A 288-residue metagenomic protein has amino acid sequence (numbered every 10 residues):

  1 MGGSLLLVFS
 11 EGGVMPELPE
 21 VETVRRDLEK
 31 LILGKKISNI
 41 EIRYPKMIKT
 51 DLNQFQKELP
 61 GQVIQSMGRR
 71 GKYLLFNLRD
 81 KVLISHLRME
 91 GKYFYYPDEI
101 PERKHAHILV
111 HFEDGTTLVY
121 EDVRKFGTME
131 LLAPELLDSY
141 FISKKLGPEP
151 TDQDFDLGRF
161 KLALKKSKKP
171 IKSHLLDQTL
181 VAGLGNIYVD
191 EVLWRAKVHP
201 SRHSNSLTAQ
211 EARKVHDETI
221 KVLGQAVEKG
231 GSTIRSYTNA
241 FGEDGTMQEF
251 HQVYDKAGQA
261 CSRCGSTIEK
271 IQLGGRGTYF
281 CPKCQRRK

Functional and structural regions predicted by a protein language model:
L5-L7: Leucine-biased recognition of intrinsically disordered, low-complexity hydrophobic segments
F9-M129: Surface-exposed binding/hinge segments that line and control ligand-binding clefts or catalytic entry sites
E11-V14, L83-G183, Y188-R195, H203: Phosphate/anion-contacting hairpin/loop surfaces
P16, E20, D152, E211: Catalytic cores of large soluble enzymes that bind and process phosphate-bearing ligands
K36-Q54, G68, R159, A163-K288: Basic, nucleic-acid-binding surfaces and adjacent catalytic neighborhoods in DNA/RNA-processing proteins
L59, S143-L146, V198, Y254: Short clusters of hydrophobic/aromatic residues that line enzyme substrate/ligand-binding pockets
